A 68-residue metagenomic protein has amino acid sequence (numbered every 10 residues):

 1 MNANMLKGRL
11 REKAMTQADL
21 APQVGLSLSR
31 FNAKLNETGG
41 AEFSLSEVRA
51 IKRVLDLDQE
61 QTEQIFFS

Functional and structural regions predicted by a protein language model:
M1-M15: A short, Lys/Arg-rich alpha-helix, primarily the initiator
K7, N32-A33, E63: Key DNA-contacting residues within the recognition helix of helix-turn-helix
L20-A21: Short alpha-helical "recognition helix" segments of helix-turn-helix
G25-E42: Recognition helix of helix-turn-helix/homeodomain-like DNA-binding domains that insert into the DNA major groove
S46-Q61: DNA major-groove recognition helix of helix-turn-helix/homeodomain DNA-binding modules
Q61-S68: Short amphipathic recognition helices of helix-turn-helix/homeodomain-type DNA-binding modules
